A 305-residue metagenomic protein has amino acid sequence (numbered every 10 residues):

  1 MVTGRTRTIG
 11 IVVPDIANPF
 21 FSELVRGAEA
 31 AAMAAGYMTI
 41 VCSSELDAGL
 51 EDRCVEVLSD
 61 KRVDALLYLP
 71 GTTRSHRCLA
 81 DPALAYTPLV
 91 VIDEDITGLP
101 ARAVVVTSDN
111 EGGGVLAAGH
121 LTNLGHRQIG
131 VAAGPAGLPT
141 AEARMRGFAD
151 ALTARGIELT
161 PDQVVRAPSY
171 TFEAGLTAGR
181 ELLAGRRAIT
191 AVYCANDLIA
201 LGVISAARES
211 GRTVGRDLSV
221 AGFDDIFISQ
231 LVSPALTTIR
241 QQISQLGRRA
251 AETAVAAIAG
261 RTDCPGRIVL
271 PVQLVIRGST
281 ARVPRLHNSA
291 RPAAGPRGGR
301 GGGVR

Functional and structural regions predicted by a protein language model:
M1-A65: Amphipathic helical "hinge" segments at domain boundaries
I11, R62-P70, G130-A132, V165 (+2 more regions): Periplasmic-binding protein-like
P14-E23, V41-L50, E94, V105-L116 (+6 more regions): Hinge/beta->alpha junction and helix N-cap segments in small-molecule ligand-binding domains
L46, Y68-L116, L124, G137 (+4 more regions): Flexible loop/hinge segments that line or gate small-molecule binding clefts
E51-R62, A174-R187: Short, well-structured alpha-helical segments in soluble
R127-Q128, L159-V164, V214-D217: Short acidic capping loops at alpha-helix termini that bridge into adjacent secondary structure
R180-R305: Flexible loop/turn connectors
